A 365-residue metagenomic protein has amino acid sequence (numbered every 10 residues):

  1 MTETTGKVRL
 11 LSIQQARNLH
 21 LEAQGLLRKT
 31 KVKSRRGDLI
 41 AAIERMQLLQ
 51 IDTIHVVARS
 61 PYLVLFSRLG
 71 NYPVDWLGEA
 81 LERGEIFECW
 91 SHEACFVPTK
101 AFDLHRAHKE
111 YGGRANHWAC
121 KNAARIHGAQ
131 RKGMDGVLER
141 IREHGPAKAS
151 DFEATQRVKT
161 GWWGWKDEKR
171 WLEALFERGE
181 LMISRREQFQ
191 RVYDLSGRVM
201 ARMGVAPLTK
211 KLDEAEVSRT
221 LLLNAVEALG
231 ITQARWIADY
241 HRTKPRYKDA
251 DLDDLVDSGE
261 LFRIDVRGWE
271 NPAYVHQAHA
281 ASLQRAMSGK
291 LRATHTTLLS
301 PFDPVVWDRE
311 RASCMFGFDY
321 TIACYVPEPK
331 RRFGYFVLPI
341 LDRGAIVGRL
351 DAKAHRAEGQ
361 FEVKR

Functional and structural regions predicted by a protein language model:
M1-T297, P301-R311, M315-I322, V326-R365: Long, low-complexity intrinsically disordered regions
